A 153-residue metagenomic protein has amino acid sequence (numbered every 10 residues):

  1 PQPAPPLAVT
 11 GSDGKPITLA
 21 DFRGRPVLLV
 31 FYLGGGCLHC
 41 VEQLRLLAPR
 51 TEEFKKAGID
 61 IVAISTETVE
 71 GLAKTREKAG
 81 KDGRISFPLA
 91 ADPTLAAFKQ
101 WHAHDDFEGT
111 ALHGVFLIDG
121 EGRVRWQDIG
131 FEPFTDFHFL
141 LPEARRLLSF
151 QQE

Functional and structural regions predicted by a protein language model:
P1-L19, E42: N-terminal "domain-start" segment that seeds a small globular fold
A4-P5, P26, L112-G114: Short loop/turn microsegments at loop-to-beta-strand junctions
T10, P88-D92: Short acidic-hydrophobic, aromatic-tinged amphipathic segments that line or gate anion-handling sites
L19-L47: Short active-site neighborhood of thiol/selenol oxidoreductases, capturing the structured segment around
A20, W101, W126-D128: Short hydrophobic alpha-helix segments
V41-I85, L95-K99: Structural microenvironment flanking redox-active thiols in thiol-disulfide oxidoreductases
R84-P88, A103-F116: Structural micro-motif
T110-E153: Thiol-/selenol-based redox modules, centered on thioredoxin-like and closely related oxidoreductase domains
